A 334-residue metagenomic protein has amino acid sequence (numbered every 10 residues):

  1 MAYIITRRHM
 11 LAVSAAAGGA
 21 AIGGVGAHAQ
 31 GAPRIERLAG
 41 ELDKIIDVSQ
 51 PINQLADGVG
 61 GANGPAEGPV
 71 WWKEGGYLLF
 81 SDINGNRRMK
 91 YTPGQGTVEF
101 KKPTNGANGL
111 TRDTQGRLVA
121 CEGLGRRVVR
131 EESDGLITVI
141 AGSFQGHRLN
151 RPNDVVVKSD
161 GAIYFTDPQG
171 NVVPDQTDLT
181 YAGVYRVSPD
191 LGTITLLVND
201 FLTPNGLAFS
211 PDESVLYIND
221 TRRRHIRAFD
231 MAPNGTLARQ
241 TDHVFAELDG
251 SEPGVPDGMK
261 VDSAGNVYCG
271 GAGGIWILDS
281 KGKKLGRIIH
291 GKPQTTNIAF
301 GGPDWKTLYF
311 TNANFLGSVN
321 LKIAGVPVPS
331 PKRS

Functional and structural regions predicted by a protein language model:
A2-A17: N-terminal secretory signal peptides and thylakoid transit peptides that target proteins across membranes
Q30-P51: Blade/loop signatures of beta-propeller domains
N53-D57, G96-K101, T138-F144, T193-V198 (+2 more regions): A short beta-strand motif characteristic of beta-propeller blades
G58-G76, P103-E122, R127, Q145-I163 (+4 more regions): Beta-rich, blade/repeat-based domains predominating in secreted/periplasmic proteins but also intracellular
N84, L124, V172-Y181, T221-R222: Short, solvent-exposed loop/turn segments at conserved positions within beta-propeller repeat blades
R87-M89, R127-V129, G183-Y185, H225-R227 (+2 more regions): A short loop-to-beta-strand structural motif that recurs across blades of beta-propeller domains
F229-L237, L321-V326: Short loop/turn segments immediately following beta-strands, especially the blade-tip and inter-blade linker loops
G301-S334: Blade-level signature of beta-propeller repeat domains, shared across WD40, Kelch, NHL, RCC1 and BNR/Asp-box propellers
